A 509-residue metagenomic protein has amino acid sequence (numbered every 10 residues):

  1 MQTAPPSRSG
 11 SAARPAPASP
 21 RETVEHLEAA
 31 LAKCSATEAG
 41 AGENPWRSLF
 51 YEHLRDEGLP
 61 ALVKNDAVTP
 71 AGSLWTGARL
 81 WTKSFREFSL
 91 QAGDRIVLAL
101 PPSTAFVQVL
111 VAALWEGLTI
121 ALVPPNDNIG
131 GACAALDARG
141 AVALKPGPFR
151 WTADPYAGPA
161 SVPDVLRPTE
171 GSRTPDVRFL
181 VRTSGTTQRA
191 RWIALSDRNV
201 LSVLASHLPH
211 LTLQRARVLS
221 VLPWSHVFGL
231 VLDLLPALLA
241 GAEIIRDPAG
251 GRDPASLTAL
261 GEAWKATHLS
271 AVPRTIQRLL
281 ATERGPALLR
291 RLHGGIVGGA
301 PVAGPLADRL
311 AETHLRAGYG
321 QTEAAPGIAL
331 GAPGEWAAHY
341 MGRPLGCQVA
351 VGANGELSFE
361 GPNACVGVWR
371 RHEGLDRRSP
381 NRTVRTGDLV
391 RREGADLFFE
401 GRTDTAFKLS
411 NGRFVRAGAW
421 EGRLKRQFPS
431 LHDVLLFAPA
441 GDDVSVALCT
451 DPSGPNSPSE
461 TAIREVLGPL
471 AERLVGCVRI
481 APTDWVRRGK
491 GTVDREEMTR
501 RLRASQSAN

Functional and structural regions predicted by a protein language model:
A41-G42, G58-L90, V97, P101-S103 (+2 more regions): Conserved AMP-binding/adenylate-forming core of the ANL superfamily
A41-N44, V162-R182, Q188-R189, L211-V218: Conserved pre-ATP/AMP-binding loop-to-beta segment of ANL
P70-G72, R178-A205: Conserved AMP-binding A3 loop
L201-R217, S225-H268, P273-R278, T282: Conserved AMP-binding/adenylation subdomain of ANL enzymes
A266-A271, Q277-W336, V349-A350: Gly/Ser/Thr-rich phosphate-binding loop
R343-P344, G352-R382, D396-F398, R402 (+1 more regions): Conserved ATP/PPi-binding loop(s) of AMP-dependent carboxylate-activating enzymes
G361, G387-R473: AMP-binding/adenylate-forming catalytic core of the ANL superfamily
F407, L435-A438, R464-N509: Conserved C-terminal "lid"/linker of ANL adenylate-forming enzymes
